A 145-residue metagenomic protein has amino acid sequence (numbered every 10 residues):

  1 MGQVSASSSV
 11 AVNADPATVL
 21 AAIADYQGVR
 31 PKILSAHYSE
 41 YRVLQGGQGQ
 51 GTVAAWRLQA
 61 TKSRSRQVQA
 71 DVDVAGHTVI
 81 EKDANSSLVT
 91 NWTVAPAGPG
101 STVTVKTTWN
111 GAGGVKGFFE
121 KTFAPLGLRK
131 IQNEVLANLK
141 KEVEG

Functional and structural regions predicted by a protein language model:
M1-Q48: Hydrophobic ligand-binding cavity/cleft-lining segments
M1-S5, A11-V12, I23, G76 (+4 more regions): Generic, low-specificity signal for short hydrophobic/alpha-helical stretches with a mild N-terminal bias, encompassing
Q3-A6, L44-G46, S65-V68, G111-K116: Short amphipathic alpha-helical segments, especially helix-boundary/capping motifs
V12-A14, A60-K62, V74-G76, P96 (+1 more regions): Beta-strand elements of well-folded, non-transmembrane domains
A17-A21, A95, A137, K141: Replace "anionic and nucleotidyl ligands
Q27, P31, E40-V89, T102 (+1 more regions): Glycine-rich portal/gate segments that line the openings of hydrophobic small-molecule binding cavities
I80-N133, L139: Beta-strand/loop substructures that line and gate deep hydrophobic ligand-binding cavities in soluble
